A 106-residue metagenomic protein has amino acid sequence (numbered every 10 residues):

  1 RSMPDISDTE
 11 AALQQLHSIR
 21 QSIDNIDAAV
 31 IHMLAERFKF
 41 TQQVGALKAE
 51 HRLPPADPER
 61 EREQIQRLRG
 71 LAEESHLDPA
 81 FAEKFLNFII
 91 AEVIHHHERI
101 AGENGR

Functional and structural regions predicted by a protein language model:
R1-R106: Domain-level signature for soluble enzymes in the chorismate/prephenate branch of the shikimate pathway
